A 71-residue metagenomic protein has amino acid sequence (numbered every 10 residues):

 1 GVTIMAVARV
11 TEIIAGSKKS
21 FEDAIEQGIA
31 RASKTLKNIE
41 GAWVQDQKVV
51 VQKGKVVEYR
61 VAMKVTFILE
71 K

Functional and structural regions predicted by a protein language model:
G1-I4: Short, Lys/Arg-enriched N-terminal segments with co-localized hydrophobic residues within the first ~10-30 amino acids
A6-E40: Short, well-ordered alpha-helical segments
S17, D46-K48: Short, well-ordered turn and helix-capping elements at secondary-structure junctions
K48-K71: A cross-kingdom feature marking charged/low-complexity
